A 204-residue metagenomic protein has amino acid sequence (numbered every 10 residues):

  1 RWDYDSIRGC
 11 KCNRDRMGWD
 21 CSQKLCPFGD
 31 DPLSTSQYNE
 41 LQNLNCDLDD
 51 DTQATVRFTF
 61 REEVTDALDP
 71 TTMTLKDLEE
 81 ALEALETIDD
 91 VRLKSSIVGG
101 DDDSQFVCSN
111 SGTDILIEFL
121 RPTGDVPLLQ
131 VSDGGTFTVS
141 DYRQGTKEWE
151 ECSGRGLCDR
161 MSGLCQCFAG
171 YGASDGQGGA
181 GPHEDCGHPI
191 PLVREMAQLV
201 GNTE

Functional and structural regions predicted by a protein language model:
R1, P32, L93, C108 (+3 more regions): Low-complexity "stalk/linker" and mucin-like segments enriched in Ser/Thr/Pro/Ala/Gly
R1-G18, S22-K24: Elongated, non-catalytic scaffold/linker segments and compositionally distinctive motifs
S6-R8, R14, D50-Q130, K147-M161 (+1 more regions): Extended, beta-strand-rich, solvent-exposed assembly scaffolds of outer structural proteins
C10, S22-N45, Y142-G145, G179-E204: Extracellular/luminal ectodomains of metazoan preproproteins built from arrays of small disulfide-bonded modules
G18-W19, A173, H183: Glycine-centered motif in EGF-like
C21-K24, V131-D141: Short, structured interface segments
T72-A81, T136-R143, R194-M196: Short, surface-exposed linear segments at secondary-structure transitions and domain or protein termini
